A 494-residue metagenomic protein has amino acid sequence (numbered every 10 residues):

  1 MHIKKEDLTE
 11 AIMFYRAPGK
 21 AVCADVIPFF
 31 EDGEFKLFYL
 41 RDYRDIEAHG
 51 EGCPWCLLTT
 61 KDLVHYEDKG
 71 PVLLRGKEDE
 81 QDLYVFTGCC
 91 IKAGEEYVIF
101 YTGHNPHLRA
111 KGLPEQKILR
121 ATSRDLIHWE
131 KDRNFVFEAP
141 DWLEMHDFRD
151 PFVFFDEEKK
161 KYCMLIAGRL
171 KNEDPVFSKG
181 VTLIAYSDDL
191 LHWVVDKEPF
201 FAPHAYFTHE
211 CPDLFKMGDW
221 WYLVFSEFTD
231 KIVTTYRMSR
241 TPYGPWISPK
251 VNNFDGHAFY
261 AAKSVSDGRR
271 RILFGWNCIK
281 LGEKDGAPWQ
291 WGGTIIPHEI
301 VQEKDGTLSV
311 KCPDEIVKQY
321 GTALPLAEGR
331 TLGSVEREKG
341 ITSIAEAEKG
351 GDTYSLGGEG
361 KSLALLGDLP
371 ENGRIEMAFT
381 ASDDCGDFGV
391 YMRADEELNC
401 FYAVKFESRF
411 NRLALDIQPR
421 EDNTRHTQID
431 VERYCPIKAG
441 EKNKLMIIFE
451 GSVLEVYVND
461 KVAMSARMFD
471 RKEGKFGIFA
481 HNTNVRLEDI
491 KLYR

Functional and structural regions predicted by a protein language model:
M1-D150, F155-H209, K216-D255, G275-I341 (+3 more regions): Beta-rich carbohydrate-recognition and catalytic domains
L214, I375-F379, E441-V458: Short tryptophan-centered beta-strand motifs in secreted/extracellular beta-sheet-rich domains of glycan-recognition
K250-V251, K361-D368, V390, V431-I437 (+1 more regions): Beta-strand-rich interaction surfaces with strong enrichment in secreted/lumenal proteins
I295-E299, N482-R494: Exposed low-complexity, polar/acidic, P/S/T/G-rich flexible segments that act as propeptides, protease-susceptible
I300, C400-R409, L445-F449, I478: Broad, structure-driven detector of short, well-ordered beta-strand segments within folded domains
G351-R420: Secretory/extracellular carbohydrate-interaction modules and structurally similar beta-sandwich "look-alikes"
E421-K444: Short, aromatic/His-centered strand-loop micro-motif at the edge of beta-sheets
D460-A480: Short, solvent-exposed beta-strand-to-loop segments that form ligand-recognition rims of beta-rich domains
